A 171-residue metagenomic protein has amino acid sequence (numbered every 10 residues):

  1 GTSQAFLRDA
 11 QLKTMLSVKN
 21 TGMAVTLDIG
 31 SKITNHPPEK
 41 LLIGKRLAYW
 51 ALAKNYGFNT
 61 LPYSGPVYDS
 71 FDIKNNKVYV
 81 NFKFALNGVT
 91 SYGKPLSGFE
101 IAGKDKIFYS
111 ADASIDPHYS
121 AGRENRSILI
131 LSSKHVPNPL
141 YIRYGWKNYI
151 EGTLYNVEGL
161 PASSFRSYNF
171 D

Functional and structural regions predicted by a protein language model:
G1-R46: Conserved, well-structured interaction surfaces
A10-L12, P66-D69, N87, I128-S132: Generic recognition of flexible, low-complexity loop/linker segments
M15-K19, A51-F58, I150: A generic secondary-structure signal for well-formed alpha-helical elements
L16-S17, I73, K94, E124: A generic structural signal for short, non-catalytic loop/turn and secondary-structure boundary residues
A24-T26, K83, G145: Generic beta-strand/beta-sheet core signal
E39-A53, P139-K147: Hydrophobic/aromatic-rich, well-ordered segments within soluble, folded domains that form packed cores
L42, A53-P95: Surface beta-strand/loop "capping" patches
L86-D171: C-terminal beta-sandwich/jelly-roll accessory domains of carbohydrate-active enzymes
